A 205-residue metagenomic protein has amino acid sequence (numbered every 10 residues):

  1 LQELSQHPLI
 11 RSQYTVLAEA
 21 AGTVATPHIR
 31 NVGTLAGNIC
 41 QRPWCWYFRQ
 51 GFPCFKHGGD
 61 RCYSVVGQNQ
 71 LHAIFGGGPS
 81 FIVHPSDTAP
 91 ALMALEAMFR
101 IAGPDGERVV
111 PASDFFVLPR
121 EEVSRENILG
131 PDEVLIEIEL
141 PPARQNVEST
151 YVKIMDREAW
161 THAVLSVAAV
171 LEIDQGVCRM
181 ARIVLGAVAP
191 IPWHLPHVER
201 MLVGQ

Functional and structural regions predicted by a protein language model:
L1-Q205: C-terminal structural segment of proteins
